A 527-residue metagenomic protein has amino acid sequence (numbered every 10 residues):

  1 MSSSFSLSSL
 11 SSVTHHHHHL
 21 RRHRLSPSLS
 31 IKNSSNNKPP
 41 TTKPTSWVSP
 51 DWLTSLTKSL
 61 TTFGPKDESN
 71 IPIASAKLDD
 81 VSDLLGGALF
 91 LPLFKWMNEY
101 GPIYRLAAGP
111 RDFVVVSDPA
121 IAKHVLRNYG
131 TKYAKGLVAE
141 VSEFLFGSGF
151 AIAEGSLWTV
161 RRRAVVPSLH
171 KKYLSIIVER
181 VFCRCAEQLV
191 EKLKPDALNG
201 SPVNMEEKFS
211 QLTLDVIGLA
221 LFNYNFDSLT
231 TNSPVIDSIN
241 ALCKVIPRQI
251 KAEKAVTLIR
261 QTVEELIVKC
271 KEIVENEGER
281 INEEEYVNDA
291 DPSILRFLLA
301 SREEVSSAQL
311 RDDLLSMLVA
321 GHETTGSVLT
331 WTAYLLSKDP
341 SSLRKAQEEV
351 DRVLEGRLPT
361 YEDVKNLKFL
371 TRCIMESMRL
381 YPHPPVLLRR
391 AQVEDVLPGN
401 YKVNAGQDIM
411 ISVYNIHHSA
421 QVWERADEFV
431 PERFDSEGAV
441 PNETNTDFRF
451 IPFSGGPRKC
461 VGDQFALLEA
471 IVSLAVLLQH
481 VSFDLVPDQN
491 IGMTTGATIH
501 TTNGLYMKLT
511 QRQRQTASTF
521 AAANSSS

Functional and structural regions predicted by a protein language model:
S2-H15, H19-S148, E154-S156, V160 (+4 more regions): N-terminal membrane-proximal hinge/A-helix region immediately C-terminal to the signal-anchor transmembrane segment
S2-S12, D51, A107-V114, K171-R184 (+7 more regions): Cytochrome P450
D80-G101, L258-Q261, E265, R357-G399 (+2 more regions): Conserved cytochrome P450 K-helix E-x-x-R motif and the immediately C-terminal K′/meander segment
H170-K171, A252-L329, E362-D363, L367 (+2 more regions): Conserved cytochrome P450 catalytic core segment spanning the I/J/K helices
T213, I217, L221-F222, I259-E264 (+7 more regions): Central I-helix of cytochrome P450 enzymes
A320, E437-A470, T494-G496, T501: Cytochrome P450 heme-thiolate "Cys pocket" and heme-binding signature region
P340-S342, I409, Q464-H500, G504 (+1 more regions): Cytochrome P450 heme-binding "Cys pocket" and the immediately downstream C-terminal segment
I411-P441, N524: Conserved cytochrome P450 K-helix/beta-meander segment immediately N-terminal to the heme-binding cysteine loop
